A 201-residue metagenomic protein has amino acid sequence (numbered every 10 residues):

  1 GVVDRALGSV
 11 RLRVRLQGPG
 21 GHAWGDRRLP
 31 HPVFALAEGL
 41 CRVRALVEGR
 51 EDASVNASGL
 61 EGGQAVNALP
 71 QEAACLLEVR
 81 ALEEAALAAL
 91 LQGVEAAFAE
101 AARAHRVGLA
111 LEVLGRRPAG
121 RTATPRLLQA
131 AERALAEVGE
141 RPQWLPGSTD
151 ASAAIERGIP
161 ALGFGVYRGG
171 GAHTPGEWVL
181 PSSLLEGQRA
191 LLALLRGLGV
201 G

Functional and structural regions predicted by a protein language model:
D4, R11-R15, G21-G201: Metal-dependent amide/peptide-bond hydrolase catalytic core, centered on the "pita-bread" metallohydrolase fold
